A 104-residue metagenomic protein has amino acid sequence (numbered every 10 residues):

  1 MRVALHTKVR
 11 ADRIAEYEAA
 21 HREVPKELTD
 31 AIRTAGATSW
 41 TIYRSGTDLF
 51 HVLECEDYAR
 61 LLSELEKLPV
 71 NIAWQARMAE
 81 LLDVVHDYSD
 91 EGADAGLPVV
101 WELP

Functional and structural regions predicted by a protein language model:
M1, E102-P104: Basic/polar N-terminal segments that are highly enriched at the extreme N-terminus, encompassing both cleavable
M1-E16: Short glycine-/aliphatic-rich beta-strand segments at the starts of folded cytosolic domains
K8, H21, C55: Conserved residues at beta->alpha junctions
R13-A37: Short amphipathic alpha-helical segments
P25, W40, W74-Q75: Tryptophan-centric aromatic hotspots in well-structured domains and transmembrane helices
T29-F50, E54-Y58: Short, glycine- and small/hydrophobic-rich beta-strand elements in well-ordered beta-sheets
A35, E56-A93: An amphipathic, aromatic/His-enriched active-site/gating alpha helix that lines ligand/cofactor pockets
G92, G96-W101: Eukaryote-biased recognition of C-terminal alpha-helical segments
